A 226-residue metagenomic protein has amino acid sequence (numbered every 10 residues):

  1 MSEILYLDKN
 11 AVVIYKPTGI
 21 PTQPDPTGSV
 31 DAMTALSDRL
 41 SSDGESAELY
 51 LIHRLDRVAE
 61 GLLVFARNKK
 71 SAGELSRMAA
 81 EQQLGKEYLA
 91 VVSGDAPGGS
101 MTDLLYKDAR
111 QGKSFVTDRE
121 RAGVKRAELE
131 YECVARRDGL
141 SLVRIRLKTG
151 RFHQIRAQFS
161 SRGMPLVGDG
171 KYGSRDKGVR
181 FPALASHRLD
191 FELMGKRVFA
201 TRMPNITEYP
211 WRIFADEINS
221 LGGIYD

Functional and structural regions predicted by a protein language model:
M1-A11, P17-T22, Q154-D226: Pseudouridine synthases involved in rRNA/tRNA modification
M1-V30, T34-A35, S42-D43, I52 (+3 more regions): S4-like RNA-binding module at protein N-termini
Y15-K16, V64, A90, Y131 (+2 more regions): Residue-level signal for inorganic ion chemistry
I20-D38, E74, V91-S141, A157 (+1 more regions): Glycine- and acidic-residue-rich catalytic/RNA-contacting loop of pseudouridine synthases
E45-E81: Glycine/acidic-rich beta-strand-loop module
R54-R57, A135-R137, F181: A short beta-turn/loop motif at secondary-structure boundaries
V143-R146: Short histidine-centered loop motifs in beta-beta connectors
